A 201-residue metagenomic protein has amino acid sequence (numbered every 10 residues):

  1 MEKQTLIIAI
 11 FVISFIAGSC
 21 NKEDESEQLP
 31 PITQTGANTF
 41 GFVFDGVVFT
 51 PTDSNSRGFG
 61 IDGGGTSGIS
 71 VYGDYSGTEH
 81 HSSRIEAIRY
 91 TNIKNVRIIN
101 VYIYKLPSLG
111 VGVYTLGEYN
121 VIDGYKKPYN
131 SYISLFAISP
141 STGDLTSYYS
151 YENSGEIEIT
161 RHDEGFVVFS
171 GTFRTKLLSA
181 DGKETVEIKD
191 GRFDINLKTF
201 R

Functional and structural regions predicted by a protein language model:
M1-Q4, I16-V43: Bacterial Sec-dependent N-terminal signal peptides
I8-I16: Bacterial N-terminal signal peptides
S26-Q28, P51, S150: Terminal alpha-helical segments
I32-Y72: Start-of-domain marker
G41, A87-R89, K176: Residue-level detector of beta-strand face positions
G46-V48, D53-N55, I103-P107, D163 (+2 more regions): A mature extracytoplasmic/lumenal domain signature
R57-H162: Surface-exposed helix/loop patches within compact recognition domains
S154-R201: C-terminal or internal capping secondary-structure element at the end of a domain, subdomain, or sheet
